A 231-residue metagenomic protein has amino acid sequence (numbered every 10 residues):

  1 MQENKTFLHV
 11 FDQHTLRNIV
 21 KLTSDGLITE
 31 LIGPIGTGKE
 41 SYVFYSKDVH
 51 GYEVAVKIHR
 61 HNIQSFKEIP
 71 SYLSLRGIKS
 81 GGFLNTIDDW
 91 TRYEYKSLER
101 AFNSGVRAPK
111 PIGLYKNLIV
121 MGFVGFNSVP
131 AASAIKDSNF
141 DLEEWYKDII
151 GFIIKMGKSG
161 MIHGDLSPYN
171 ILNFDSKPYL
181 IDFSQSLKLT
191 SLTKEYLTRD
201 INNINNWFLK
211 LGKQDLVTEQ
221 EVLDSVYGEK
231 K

Functional and structural regions predicted by a protein language model:
Q2, F7, E195-Y196: Polybasic/polar functional segments that serve as interface/processing modules
T6-A131, I154, K158: Conserved ATP-binding subdomain of kinase catalytic cores across diverse folds
Y93, D148, N203: Charged catalytic carboxylate motif
S128-F140: AlphaC helix of the protein kinase catalytic domain
D141-F152: Conserved alphaE helix
W145, G157-H163, F174-K231: C-lobe/activation-segment region of protein kinase-like
D165, Y169-I171: Catalytic-loop signature of eukaryotic-like protein kinases
